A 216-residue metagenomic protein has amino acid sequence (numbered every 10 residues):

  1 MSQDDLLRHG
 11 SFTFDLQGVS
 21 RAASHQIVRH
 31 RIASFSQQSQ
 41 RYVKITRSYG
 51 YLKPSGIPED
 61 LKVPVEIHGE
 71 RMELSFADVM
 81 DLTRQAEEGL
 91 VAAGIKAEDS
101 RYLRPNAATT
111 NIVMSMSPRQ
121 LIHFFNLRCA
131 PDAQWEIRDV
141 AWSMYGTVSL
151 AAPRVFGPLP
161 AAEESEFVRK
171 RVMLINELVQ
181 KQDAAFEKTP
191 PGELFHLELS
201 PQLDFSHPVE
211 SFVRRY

Functional and structural regions predicted by a protein language model:
M1-Y216: Family-specific signature for flavin-dependent thymidylate synthase
